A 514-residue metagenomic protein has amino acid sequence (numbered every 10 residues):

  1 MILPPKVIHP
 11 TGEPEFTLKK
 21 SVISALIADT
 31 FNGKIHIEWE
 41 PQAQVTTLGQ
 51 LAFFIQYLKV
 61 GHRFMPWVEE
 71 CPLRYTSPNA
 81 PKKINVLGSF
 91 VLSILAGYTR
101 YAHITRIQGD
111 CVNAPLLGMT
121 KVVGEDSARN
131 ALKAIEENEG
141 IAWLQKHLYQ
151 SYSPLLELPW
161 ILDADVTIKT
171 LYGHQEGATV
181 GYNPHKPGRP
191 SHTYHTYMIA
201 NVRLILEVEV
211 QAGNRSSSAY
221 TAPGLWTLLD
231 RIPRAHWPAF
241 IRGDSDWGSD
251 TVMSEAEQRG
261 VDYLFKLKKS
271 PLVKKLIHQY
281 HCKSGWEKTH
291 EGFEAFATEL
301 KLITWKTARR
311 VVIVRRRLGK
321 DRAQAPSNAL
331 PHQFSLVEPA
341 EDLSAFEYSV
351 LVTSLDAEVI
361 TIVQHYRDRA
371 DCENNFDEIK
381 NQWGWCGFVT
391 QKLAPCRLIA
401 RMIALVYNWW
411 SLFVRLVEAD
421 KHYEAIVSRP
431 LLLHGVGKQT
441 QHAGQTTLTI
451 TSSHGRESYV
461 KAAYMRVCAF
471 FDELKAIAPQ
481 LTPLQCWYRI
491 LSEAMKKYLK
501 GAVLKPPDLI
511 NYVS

Functional and structural regions predicted by a protein language model:
M1-Q50, I55, F64-S514: Anion-binding and metal-coordination hotspots
Y57-K59: Plant-biased, long, compositionally biased intrinsically disordered regulatory regions enriched in Ser/Thr/Pro
